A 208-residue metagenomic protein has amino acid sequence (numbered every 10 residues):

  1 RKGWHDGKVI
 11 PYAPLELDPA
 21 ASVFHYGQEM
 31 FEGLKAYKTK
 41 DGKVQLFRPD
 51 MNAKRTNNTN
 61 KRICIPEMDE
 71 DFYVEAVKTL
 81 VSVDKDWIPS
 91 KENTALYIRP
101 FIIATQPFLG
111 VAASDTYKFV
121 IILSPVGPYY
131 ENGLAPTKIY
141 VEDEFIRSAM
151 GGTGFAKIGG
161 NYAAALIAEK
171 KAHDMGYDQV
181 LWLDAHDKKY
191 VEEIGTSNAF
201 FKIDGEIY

Functional and structural regions predicted by a protein language model:
R1-A76, L80, L109-Y208: Helix-start/capping segments and mature chain N-termini
D69-L80, P89-P107: Short, glycine/charge-rich beta-strand/loop segments that flank catalytic centers and engage negatively charged groups
